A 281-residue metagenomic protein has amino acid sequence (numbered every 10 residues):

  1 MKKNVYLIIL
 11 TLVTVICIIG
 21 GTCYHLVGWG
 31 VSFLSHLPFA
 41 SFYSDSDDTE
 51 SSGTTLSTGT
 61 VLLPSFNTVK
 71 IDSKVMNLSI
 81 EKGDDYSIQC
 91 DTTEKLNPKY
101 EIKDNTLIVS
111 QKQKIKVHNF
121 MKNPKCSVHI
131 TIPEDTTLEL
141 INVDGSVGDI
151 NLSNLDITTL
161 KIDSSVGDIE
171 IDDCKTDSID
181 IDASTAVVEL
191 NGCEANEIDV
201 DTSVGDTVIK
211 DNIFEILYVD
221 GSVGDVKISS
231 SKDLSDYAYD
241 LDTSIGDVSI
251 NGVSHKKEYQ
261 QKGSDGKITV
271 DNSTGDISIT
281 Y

Functional and structural regions predicted by a protein language model:
M1-V5: Positively charged n-region of N-terminal signal peptides that target proteins for export
I9-Y24: Hydrophobic membrane-insertion alpha-helices, especially the h-region of bacterial N-terminal signal peptides
L26-K112, M121-N142, D149-T159, E170 (+3 more regions): Short linear S-[DN]-x-LW-Φ motif typified by the pepsin-like aspartic protease active-site region
I102-D104, G145, S164, A183 (+2 more regions): Generic beta-strand structural signal
K116: Acidic/charged, solvent-exposed loop-and-adjacent secondary-structure segments enriched in E/D, K/R, S/T, and G/P
I141-N191: Right-handed parallel beta-helix
I171-D182, V187-Y281: Short, surface-exposed interaction patches in beta-rich subdomains that mediate adhesion/assembly near membranes
